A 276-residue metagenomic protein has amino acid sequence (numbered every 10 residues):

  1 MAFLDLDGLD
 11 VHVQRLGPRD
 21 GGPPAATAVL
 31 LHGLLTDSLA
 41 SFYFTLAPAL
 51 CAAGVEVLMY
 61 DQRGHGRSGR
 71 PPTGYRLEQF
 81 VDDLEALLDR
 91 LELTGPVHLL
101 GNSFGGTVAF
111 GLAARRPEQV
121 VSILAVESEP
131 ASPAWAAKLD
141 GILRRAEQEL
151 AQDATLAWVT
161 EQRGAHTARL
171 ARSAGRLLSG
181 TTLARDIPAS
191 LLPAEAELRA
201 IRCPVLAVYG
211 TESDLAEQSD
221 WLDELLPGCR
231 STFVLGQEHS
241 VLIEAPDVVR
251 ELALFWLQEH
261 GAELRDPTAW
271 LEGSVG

Functional and structural regions predicted by a protein language model:
M1-V11: N-terminal cap/lid segment of alpha/beta-hydrolase-fold proteins
L9-R67: Conserved HGGG/HGGXW glycine-rich cap/lid loop of the alpha/beta-hydrolase fold
A52, L58-L100, E251: Active-site loop/oxyanion-hole signature of alpha/beta-hydrolase fold enzymes
G101, G105, A109: Gly/Ala-rich beta-loop-alpha elbow adjacent to hydrolase catalytic centers
F110-A114, V121-L150: Flexible "cap/lid" loop of the alpha/beta hydrolase fold
A134-D140, Q148-A200: Conserved alpha/beta-hydrolase catalytic His-Asp/Glu region
V205-Q237: Conserved loop-alpha-helix segment in the C-terminal half of the alpha/beta-hydrolase fold that carries the catalytic
C229-G276: Catalytic active-site module of serine/aspartate enzymes centered on a nucleophile-bearing elbow/loop
